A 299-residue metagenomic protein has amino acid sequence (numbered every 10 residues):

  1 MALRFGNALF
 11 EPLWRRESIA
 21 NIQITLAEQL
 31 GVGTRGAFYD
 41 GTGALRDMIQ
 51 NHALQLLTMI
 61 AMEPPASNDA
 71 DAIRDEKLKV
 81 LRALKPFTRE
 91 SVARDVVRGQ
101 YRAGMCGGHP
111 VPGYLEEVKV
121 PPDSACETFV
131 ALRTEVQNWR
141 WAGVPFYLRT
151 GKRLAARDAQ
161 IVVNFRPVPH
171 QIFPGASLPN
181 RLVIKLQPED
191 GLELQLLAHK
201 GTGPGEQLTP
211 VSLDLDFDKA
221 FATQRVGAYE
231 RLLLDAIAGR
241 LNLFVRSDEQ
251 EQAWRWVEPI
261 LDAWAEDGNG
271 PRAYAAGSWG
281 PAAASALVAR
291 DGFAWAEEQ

Functional and structural regions predicted by a protein language model:
M1-Q299: Secretory/organelle targeting and membrane-embedding segments
